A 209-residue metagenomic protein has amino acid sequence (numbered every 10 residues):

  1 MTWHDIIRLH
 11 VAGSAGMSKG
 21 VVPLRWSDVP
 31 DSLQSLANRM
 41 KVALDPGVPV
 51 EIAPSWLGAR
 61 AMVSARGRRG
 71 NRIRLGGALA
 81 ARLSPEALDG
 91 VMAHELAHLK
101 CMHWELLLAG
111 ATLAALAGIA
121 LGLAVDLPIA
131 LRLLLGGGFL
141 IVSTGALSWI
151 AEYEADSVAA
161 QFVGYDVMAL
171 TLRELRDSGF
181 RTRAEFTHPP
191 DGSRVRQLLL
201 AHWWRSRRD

Functional and structural regions predicted by a protein language model:
M1-D5, G145-S148: Hydrophobic alpha-helical membrane-embedded segments
T2-M92, L96, C101, R183: Peri-catalytic and regulatory segments of divalent metal-dependent proteins
L44-G70, A159-D209: Active-site-proximal gating segments in proteases and membrane effectors
S84, L88, C101-E105, A151 (+2 more regions): Amphipathic alpha-helical protein-protein interaction surfaces
L99-K100, W104, R194-L198: Generic hydrophobic alpha-helical membrane-span motif
C101-L133, M168-D177: Post-HEXXH active-site segment of zinc metalloproteases
V125-L175, R194: Metalloprotease/metallohydrolase-associated module, dominated by Zn2+-dependent proteases
